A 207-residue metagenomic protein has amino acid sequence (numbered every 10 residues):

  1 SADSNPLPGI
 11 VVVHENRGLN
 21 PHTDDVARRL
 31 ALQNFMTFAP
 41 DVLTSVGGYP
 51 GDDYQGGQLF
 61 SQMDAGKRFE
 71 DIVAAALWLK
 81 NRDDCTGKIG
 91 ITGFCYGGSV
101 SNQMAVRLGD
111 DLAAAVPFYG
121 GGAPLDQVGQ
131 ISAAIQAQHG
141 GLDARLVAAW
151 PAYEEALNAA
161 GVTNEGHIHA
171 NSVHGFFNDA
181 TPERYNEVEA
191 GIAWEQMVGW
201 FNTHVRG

Functional and structural regions predicted by a protein language model:
S1-D84, N178-T181: Serine-hydrolase catalytic machinery in alpha/beta-hydrolase-like enzymes
F35, V42, G120, H169-N171: Active-site loop/turn elements of alpha/beta-hydrolase fold enzymes, especially the short glycine-/histidine-rich
F69-A76, W150, E154, V198: Generic structural signal for well-ordered alpha-helices, preferentially at hydrophobic/aromatic core positions
V73-S132: Primarily recognizes the serine-hydrolase "nucleophile elbow" in alpha/beta-hydrolase and SGNH/GDSL folds
I131, A137-H139: Short beta-strand/loop motif that positions the catalytic acidic residue of the alpha/beta-hydrolase fold
L142-V147: Acidic catalytic loop of the alpha/beta-hydrolase fold
N158, T163-G207: C-terminal catalytic histidine-bearing segment of alpha/beta-hydrolase fold enzymes
